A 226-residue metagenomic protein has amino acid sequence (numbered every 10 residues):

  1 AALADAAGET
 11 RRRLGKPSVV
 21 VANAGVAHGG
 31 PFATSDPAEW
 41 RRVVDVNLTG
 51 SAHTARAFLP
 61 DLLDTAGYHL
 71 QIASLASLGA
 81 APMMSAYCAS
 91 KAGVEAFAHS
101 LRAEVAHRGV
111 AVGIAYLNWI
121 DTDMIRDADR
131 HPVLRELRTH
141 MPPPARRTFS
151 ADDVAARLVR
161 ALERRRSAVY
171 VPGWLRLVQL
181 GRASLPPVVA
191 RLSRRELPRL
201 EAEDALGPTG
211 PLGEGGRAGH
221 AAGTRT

Functional and structural regions predicted by a protein language model:
A1-G15: Conserved amphipathic alpha-helix within the SDR
N23-H28: Conserved NAD(P)H cofactor-binding loop of Rossmann-fold oxidoreductase domains
P31-F32, D36-R41: Substrate-binding pocket helix/loop in short-chain dehydrogenase/reductase
F32-A33, A81-S85: Active-site loop immediately N-terminal to the catalytic Tyr-X3-Lys motif of short-chain dehydrogenase/reductase
A55, S90: Active-site helix of classical SDR
S74: Residue(s) in the substrate-gating loop at a strand-loop-helix junction that position the organic substrate next
A103, H107-G173: SDR active-site lid
